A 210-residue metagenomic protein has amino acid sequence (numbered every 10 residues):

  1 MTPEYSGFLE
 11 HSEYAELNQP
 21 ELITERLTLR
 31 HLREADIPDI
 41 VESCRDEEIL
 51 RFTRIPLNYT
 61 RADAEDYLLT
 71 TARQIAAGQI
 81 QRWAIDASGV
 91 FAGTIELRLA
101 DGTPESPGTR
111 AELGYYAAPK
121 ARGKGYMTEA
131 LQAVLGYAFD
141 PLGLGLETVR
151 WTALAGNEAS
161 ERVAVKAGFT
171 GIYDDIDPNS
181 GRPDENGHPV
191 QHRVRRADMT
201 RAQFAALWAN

Functional and structural regions predicted by a protein language model:
M1-E48, R82-N210: Acyl-donor (CoA/ACP) binding surface of acyl/acetyltransferases
E16-L17, T70-A72: Short, P/G- and charge-enriched loop/turn segments at secondary-structure junctions
E48-T70, Q81: Conserved GNAT-fold acetyl-CoA-binding loop/helix
R73-G78: Short loop/turn motifs at secondary-structure junctions and domain boundaries
